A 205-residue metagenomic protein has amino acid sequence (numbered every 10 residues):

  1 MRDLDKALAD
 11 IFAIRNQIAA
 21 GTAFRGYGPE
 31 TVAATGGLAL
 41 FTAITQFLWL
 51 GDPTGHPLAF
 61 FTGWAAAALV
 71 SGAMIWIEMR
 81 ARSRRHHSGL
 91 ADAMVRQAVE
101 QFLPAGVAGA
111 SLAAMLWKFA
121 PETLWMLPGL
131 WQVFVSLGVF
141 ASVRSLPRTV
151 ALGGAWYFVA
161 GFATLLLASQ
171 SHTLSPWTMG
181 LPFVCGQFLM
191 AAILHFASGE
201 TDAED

Functional and structural regions predicted by a protein language model:
M1-G28: N-terminal juxtamembrane cytosolic/stromal segments of multi-pass membrane proteins
A19-T22, I77-L90, K118, L194-D205: Juxtamembrane membrane-water interface segments of multi-pass membrane proteins, especially cytoplasmic-side
A23-A114: Selected alpha-helical membrane-embedding segments in polytopic membrane proteins
G28-T31, T35-L38, F60-A67, P128-W131 (+5 more regions): Hydrophobic alpha-helical transmembrane segments of polytopic
T42-Q46, A105-W117, G138-F140, Y157-S171: Hydrophobic alpha-helical transmembrane segments and adjacent interfacial helices in integral membrane proteins
T45-L58, A114-W125, L167-S175: Helix-coil boundary and interhelical linker segments in multi-pass alpha-helical membrane proteins
M94-A98, F102-L152: Membrane-proximal helix-loop-helix units in multi-pass membrane proteins
A141-D205: Terminal transmembrane helical module of multi-pass membrane proteins
